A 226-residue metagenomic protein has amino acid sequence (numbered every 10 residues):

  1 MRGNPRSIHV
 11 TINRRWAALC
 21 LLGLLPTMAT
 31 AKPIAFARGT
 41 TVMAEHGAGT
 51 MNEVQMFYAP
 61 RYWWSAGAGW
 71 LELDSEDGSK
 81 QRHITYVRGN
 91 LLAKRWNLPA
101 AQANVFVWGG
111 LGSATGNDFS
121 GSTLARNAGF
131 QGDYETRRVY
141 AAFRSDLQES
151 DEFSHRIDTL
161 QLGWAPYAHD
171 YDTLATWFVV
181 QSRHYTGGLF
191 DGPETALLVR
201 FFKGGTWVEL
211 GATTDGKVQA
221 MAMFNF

Functional and structural regions predicted by a protein language model:
M1, W16, M28, M43 (+3 more regions): Detector for methionine-enriched segments
M1-A35: Cleavable N-terminal export/targeting peptides
A31-A196, T206, T213-T214: Outer-membrane pore/translocation modules
T195-F226: Alpha-helical oligomerization segments
